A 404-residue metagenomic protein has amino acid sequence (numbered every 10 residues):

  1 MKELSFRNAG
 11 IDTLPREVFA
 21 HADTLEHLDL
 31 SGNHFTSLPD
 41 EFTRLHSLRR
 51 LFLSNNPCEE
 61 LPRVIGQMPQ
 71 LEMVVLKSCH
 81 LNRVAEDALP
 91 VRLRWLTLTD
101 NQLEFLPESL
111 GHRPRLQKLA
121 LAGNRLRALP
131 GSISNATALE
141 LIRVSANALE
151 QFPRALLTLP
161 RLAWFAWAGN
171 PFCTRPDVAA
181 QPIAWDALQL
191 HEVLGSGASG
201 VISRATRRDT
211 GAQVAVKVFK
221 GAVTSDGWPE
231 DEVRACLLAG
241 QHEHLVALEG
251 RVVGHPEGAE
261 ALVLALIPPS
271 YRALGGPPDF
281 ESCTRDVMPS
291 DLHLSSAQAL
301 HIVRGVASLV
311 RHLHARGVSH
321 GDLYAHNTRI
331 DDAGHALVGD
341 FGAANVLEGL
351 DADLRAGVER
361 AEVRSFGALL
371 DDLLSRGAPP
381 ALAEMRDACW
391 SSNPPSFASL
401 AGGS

Functional and structural regions predicted by a protein language model:
L4, L28-L30, L51-L53, V74-L76 (+4 more regions): Conserved hydrophobic beta-strand positions in leucine-rich repeat
S199-A235: ATP-binding glycine-rich loop module of kinase domains
A247-E260: Short beta-strand micro-motifs within the conserved protein kinase catalytic domain, predominantly in the N-lobe
E257-R272: Conserved short submotifs of the Hanks-type protein kinase catalytic core that shape the nucleotide-binding pocket
I302-V303: Activation segment signature within eukaryotic-like protein kinase domains
V310-I330: Catalytic-loop of the protein kinase fold
L337-A388, S392: C-lobe/activation-segment region of protein kinase-like
